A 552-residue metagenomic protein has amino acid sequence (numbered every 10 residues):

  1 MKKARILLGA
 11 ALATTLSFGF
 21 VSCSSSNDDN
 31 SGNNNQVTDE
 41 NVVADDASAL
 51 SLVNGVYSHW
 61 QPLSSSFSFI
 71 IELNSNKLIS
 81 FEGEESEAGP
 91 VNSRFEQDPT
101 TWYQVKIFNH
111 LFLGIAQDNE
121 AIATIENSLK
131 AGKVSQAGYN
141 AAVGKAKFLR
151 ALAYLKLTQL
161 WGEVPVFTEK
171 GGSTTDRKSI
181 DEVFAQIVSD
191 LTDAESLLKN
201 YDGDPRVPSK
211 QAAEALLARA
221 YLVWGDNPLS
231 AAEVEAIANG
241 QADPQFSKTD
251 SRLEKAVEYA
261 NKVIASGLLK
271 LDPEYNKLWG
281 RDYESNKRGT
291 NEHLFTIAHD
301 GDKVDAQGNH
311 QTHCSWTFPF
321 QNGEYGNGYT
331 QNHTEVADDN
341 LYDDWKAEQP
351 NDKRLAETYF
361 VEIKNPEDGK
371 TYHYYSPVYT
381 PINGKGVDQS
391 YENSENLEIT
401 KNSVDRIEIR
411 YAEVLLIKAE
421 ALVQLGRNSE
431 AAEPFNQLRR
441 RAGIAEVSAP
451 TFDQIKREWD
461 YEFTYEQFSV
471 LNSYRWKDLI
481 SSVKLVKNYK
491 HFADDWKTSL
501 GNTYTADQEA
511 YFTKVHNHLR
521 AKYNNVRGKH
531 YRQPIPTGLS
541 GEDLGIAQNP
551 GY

Functional and structural regions predicted by a protein language model:
K3-A4, A13-A47, A151, I187 (+4 more regions): Bacterial Sec-dependent N-terminal signal peptides
N41-S48, V53, Y57, Q61-S64 (+5 more regions): Elongated scaffold/linker segments in the mid-to-C-terminal portions of large proteins
N41-S64, E85-W161, G171-A185, S189-P205 (+6 more regions): Conserved, well-structured interaction surfaces
F67-E84, K199-A215, D226-F318, I444-K456 (+1 more regions): Short, surface-exposed recognition loops and adjoining beta-strand edges that mediate ligand/DNA contacts, enriched
T158-L160, P165, D202, V223-A232 (+1 more regions): Short coil/turn linking the two alpha-helices of tandem helical-hairpin repeats
